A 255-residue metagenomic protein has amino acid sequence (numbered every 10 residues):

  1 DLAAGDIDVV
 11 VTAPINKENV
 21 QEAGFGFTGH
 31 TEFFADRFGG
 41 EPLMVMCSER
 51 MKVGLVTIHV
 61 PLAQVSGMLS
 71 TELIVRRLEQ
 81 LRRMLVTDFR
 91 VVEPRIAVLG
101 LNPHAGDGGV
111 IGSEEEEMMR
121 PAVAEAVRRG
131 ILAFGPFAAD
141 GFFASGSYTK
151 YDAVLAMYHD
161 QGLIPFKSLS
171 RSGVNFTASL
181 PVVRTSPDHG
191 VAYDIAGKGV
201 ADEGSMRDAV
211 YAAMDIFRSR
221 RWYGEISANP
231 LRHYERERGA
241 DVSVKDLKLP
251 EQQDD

Functional and structural regions predicted by a protein language model:
D1-E114, R120-D255: Anion-binding alpha/beta catalytic cores of soluble intermediary-metabolism enzymes, centered on
